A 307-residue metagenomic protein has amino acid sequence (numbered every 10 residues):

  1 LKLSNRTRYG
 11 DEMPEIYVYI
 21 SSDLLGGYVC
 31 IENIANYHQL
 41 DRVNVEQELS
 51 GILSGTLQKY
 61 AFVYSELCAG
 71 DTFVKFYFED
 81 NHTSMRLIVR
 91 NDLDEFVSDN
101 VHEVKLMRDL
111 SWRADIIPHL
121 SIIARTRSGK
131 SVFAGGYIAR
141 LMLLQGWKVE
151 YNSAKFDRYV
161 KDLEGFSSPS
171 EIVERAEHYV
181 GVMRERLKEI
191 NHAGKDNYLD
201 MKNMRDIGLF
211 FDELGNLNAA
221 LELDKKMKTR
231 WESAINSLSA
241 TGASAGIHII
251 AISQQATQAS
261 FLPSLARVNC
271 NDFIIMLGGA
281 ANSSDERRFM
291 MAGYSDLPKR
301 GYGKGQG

Functional and structural regions predicted by a protein language model:
L1-S4: N-terminal accessory targeting/assembly segments
R6-V43, I52, L57-R86, L277-G307: Phosphate-binding and hydrolysis-coupling loops of NTP-dependent motor/remodeling domains
Y17, A61-E66, M107-L110, D196-Y198 (+1 more regions): Catalytic micro-motifs at enzyme active sites that drive phosphoryl/nucleotidyl and oxygen chemistry
S22, A114-D115, K202-N203: Flexible, charged surface loops at secondary-structure boundaries
E48-T56, R140-L141, V182: Conserved short hydrophobic interaction patches
D71-K75, I117-H119, D206: Broad gene-expression machinery/nucleic-acid interaction feature
H82-N191, G208, G215-P298: P-loop NTPase catalytic phosphate-binding loop
K188-D206: Short helix/loop segment immediately N-terminal to the Walker
